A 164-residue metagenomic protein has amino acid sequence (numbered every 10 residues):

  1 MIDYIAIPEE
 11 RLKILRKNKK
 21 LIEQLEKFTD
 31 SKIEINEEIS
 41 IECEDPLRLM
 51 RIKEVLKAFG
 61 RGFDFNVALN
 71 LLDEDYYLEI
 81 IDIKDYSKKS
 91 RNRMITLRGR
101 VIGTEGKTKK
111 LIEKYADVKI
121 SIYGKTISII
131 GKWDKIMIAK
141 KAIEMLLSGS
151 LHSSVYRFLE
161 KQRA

Functional and structural regions predicted by a protein language model:
M1-A164: Predominantly single-stranded RNA-binding modules in RNA-associated proteins
